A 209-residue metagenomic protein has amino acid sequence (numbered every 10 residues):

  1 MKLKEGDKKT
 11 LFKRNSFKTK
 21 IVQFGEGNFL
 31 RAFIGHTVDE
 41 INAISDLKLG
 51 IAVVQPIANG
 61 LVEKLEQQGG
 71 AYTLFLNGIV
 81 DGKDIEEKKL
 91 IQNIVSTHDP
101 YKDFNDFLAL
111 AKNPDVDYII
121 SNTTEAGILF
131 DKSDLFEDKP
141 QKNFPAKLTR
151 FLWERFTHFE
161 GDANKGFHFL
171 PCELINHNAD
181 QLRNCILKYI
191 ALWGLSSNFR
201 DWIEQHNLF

Functional and structural regions predicted by a protein language model:
M1-F209: Non-transmembrane, aqueous-exposed alpha-helical and coiled segments at domain scale
